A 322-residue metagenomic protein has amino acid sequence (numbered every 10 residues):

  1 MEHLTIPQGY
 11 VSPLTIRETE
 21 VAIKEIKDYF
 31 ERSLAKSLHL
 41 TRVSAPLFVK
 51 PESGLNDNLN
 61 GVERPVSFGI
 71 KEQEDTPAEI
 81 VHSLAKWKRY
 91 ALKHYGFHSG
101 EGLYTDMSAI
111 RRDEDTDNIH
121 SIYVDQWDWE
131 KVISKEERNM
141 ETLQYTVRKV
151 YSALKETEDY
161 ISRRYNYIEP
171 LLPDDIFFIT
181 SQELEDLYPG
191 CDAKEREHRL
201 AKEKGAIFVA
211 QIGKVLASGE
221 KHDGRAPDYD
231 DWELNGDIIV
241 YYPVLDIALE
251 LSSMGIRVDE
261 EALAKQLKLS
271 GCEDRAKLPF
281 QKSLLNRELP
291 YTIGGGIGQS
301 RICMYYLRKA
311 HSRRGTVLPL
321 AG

Functional and structural regions predicted by a protein language model:
E2-H120, D128-V132: Class II aminoacyl-tRNA synthetase-like tRNA-binding/catalytic domains
V21-E25, Y29, R138-Y145, K149 (+3 more regions): Generic recognition of stable, solvent-exposed alpha-helical segments in well-folded globular domains
L34-T41, V150-I161, A310: A generic secondary-structure signal for well-formed alpha-helical elements
L47-P51, N166-P173, A321-G322: A glycine-rich phosphate-binding loop feature that marks nucleotide/adenosyl-phosphate handling sites
F68-K71, K93-S99, I119-S121, E169 (+4 more regions): A general structural signal for short secondary-structure junctions and capping/turn motifs
G100, T105-E195: Extended, charged alpha-beta segments that form solvent-exposed binding/catalytic grooves in nucleic-acid-handling
S108-I110, T180-G322: A translation/RNA-centric and nucleic-acid-associated enzymatic feature enriched in Class II aminoacyl-tRNA synthetases
